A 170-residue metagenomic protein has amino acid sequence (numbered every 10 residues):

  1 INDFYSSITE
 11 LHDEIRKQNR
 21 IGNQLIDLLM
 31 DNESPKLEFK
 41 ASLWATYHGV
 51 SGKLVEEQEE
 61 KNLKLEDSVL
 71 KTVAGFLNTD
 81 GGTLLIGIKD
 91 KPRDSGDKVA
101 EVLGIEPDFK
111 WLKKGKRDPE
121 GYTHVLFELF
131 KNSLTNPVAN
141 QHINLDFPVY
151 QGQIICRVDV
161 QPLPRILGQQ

Functional and structural regions predicted by a protein language model:
I1-Q170: Conserved N-terminal catalytic/coupling substructures associated with nucleotide/phosphate chemistry
